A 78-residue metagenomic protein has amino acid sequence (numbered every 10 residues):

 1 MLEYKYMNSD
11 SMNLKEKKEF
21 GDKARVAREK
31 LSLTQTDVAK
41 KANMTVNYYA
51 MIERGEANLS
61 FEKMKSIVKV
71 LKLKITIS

Functional and structural regions predicted by a protein language model:
M1-D22, K30, S66-K74: N-terminal flexible/basic segments that precede or flank functional cores
E16-K17, A27, L33, K41: Short alpha-helical segment immediately N-terminal to, or the first helix within, an HTH/HTH-like DNA-binding domain
K23, T34, S60-K63: Residues that mark the N-terminal boundary/hinge immediately upstream of a DNA-recognition element
S32-M51: Short alpha-helical DNA-recognition segment
T45, E56, L71: The DNA-recognition helices of helix-turn-helix-type DNA-binding domains
Y48, N58, I77: Residues in the helix-turn-helix
E56-V68: Short, basic-rich loop-to-helix N-cap that marks the start of a DNA-contacting helix
